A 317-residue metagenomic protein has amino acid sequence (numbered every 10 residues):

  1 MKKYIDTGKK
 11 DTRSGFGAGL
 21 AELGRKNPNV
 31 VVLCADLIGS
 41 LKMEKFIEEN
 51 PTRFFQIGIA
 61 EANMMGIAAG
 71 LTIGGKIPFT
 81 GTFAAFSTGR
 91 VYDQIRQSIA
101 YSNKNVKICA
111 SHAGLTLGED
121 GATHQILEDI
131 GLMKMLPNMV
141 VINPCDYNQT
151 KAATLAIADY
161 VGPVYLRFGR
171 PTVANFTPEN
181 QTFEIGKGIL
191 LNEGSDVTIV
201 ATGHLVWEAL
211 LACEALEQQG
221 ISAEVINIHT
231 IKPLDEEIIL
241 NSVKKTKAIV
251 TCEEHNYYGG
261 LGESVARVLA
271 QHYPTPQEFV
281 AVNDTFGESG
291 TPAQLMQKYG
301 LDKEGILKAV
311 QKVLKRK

Functional and structural regions predicted by a protein language model:
M1-R167, T172, T182: Thiamine diphosphate
R13-G15, K26-N29, G39-E48, L117-G118 (+1 more regions): Thiamine diphosphate
